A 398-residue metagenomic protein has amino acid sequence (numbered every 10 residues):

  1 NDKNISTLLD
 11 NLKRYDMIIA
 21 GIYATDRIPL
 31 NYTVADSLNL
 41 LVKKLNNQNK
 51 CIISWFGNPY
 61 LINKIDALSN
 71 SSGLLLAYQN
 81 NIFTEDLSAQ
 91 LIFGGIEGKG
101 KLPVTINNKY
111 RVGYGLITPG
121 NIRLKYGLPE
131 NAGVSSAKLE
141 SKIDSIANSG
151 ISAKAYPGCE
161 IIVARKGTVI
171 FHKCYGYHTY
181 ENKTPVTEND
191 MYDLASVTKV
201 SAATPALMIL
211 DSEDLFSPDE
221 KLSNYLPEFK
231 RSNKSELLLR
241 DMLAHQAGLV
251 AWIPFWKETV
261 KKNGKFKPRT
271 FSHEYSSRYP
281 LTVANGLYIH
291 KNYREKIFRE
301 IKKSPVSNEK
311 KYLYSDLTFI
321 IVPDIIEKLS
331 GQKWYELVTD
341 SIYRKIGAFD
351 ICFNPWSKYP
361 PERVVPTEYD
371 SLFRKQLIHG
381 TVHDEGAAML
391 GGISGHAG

Functional and structural regions predicted by a protein language model:
N1-P129: C-terminal non-catalytic regions of proteins with extracellular/luminal or membrane-system context
N31, L76-Q79, P129-S136, M191-D193 (+4 more regions): Second-shell loop/turn segments in exported
N39-V42, A89, E140-D144, N148 (+7 more regions): Extracytoplasmic/secreted envelope proteins and their assembly/folding machinery, especially bacterial periplasmic
F93-E97, D144, N148-S152, M208-L215 (+7 more regions): Sec-exported extracytoplasmic/periplasmic mature domains
A132-L194, L215-S217, L377-I378: Short, conserved catalytic-motif segment at the N-terminal edge
A153-E160, E181-M242, V306-T318, G391 (+1 more regions): Short active-site loop at a secondary-structure junction that contains or immediately precedes the catalytic residue(s)
K234-G398: Short, surface-exposed loop or secondary-structure junction motifs that flank catalytic or metal-binding residues
